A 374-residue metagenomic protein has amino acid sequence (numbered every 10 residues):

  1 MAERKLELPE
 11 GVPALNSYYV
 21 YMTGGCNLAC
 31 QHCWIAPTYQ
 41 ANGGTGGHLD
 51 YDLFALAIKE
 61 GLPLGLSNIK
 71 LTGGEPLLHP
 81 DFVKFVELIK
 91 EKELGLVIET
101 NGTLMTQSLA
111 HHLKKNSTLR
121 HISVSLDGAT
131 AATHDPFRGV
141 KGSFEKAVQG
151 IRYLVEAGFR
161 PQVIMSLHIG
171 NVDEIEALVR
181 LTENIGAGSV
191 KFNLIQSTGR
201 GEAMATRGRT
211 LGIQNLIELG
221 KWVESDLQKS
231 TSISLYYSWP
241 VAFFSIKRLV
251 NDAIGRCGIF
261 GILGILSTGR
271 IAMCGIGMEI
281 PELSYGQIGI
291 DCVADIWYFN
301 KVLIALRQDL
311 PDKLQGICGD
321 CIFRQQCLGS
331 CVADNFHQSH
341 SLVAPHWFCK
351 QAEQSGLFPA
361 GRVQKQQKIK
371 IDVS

Functional and structural regions predicted by a protein language model:
M1-R120: Conserved alpha-helical substructure of the radical SAM core
T38, G74, D127, I195 (+1 more regions): Flexible loop residues that form catalytic and substrate-binding hotspots at small-molecule/glycan-binding clefts
L49, P80, G142, G170-D173 (+1 more regions): Residue-level signal for the nucleotide or nucleotide-sugar donor/cofactor binding architecture
D52-K59, P63, K84-E91, S108-H111 (+9 more regions): Replace "anionic and nucleotidyl ligands
L56-G73, L306, A344-S374: Short Fe-S-cluster ligation motifs
S125-D127, A132, P136-D291: Radical SAM enzyme [4Fe-4S]-AdoMet core and its adjacent flexible, acidic and glycine-rich loops/tails across
Y237-L357: Accessory C-terminal segments flanking Radical SAM cores
